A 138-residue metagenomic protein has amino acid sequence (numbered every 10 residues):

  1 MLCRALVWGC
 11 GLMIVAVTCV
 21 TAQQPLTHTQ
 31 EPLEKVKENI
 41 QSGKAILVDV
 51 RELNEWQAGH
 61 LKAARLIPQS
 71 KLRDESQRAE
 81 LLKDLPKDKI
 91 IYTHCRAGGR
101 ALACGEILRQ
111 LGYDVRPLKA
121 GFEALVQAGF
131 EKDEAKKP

Functional and structural regions predicted by a protein language model:
L2-A45, N54-I90, G99-P138: Rhodanese-like catalytic fold shared by cysteine-dependent sulfurtransferases and DSP/PTP-type phosphatases
L47-D49: Structural scaffold elements adjacent to functional motifs in cytosolic proteins
T93-H94: Short, surface-exposed ligand- or partner-binding patches at beta-edge/loop junctions that are enriched in aromatics
